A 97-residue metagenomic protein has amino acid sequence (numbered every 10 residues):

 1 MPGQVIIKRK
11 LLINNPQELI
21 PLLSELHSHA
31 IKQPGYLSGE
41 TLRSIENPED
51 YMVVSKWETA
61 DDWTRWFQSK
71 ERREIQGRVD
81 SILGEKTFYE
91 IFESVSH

Functional and structural regions predicted by a protein language model:
P2, E40-E49, G77-H97: Glycine-rich beta-strand-turn "strand-cap" elements at beta-sheet edges
G3-R9: Active-site-flanking beta-strand signature of metal-NTP-handling nucleotidyl enzymes and homologous cyclase-like
K10-I20: Short, surface-exposed ligand-recognition loops at beta-strand->loop->(often short) alpha-helix junctions that present
L12-N14, S44-E46, E58-A60, S96: Short coil/turn motifs at secondary-structure junctions
L23, H27, Q76: Short amphipathic alpha-helical/adjacent loop interface patches that line ligand and macromolecule-binding sites
S28-M52: Short, glycine- and small/hydrophobic-rich beta-strand elements in well-ordered beta-sheets
I31-S38, K56-E90: An amphipathic, aromatic/His-enriched active-site/gating alpha helix that lines ligand/cofactor pockets
